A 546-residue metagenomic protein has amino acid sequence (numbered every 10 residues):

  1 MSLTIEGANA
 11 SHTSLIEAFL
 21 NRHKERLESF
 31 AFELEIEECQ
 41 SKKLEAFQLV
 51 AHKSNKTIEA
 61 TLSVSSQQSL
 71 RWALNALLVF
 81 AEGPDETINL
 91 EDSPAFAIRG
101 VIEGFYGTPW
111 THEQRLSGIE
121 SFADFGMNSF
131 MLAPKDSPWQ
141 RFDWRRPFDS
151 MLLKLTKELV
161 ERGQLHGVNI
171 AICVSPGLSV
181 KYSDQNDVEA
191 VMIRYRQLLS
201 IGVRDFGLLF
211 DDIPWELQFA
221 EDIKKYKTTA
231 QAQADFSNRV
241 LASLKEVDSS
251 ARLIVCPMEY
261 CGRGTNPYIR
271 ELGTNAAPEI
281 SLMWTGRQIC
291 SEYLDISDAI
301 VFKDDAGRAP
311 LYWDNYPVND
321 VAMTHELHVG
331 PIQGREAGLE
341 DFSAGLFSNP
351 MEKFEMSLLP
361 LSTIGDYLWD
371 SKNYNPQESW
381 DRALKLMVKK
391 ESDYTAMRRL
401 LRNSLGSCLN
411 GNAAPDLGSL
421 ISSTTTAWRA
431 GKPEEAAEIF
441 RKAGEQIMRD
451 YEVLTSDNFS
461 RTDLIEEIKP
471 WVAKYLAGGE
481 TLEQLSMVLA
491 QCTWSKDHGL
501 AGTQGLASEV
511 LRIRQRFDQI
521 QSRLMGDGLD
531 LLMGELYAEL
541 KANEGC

Functional and structural regions predicted by a protein language model:
M1, K24-R26, N89-A95, L272: Short boundary motifs at domain starts and secondary-structure transition points
S2-L3, L15-A51, I58-A60, V64: Short, well-ordered secondary-structure micro-motifs within conserved domains or adaptor modules
I5-A8, H12-L15, F19, S54-R196 (+2 more regions): Feature activates predominantly on carbohydrate-active enzymes
C39-S41, G177-L178, I213-P214, M258-R263: Short, internal active-site loops enriched in acidic
A73-A81, L359-D370, G479: Short, Φ-rich (hydrophobic/aromatic) sequence segments
I102-F105, F142, R204, E216-Q377: Catalytic-core regions of glycoside hydrolase
S137-W139, F210-E216: Short, conserved phosphate-binding/catalytic loop or strand-edge motifs used in phosphoryl-/nucleotidyl-transfer
N373-C546: C-terminal functional modules
